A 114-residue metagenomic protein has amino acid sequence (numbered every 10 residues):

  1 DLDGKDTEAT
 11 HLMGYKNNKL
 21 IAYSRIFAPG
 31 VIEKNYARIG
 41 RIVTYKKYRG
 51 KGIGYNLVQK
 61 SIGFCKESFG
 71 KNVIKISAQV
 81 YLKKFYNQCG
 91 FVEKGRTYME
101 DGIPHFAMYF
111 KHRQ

Functional and structural regions predicted by a protein language model:
L2-T7: Short loop/turn motifs at secondary-structure junctions and domain boundaries
H11-M13, T97: Residue-level detector of beta-strand face positions
M13, K19-P29, R38-V43: Conserved beta-strand in the GNAT
P29-I39, R49, S68-N72, G102-H105: A conserved beta-turn-beta hairpin within the catalytic core of GNAT-like acetyltransferases that forms part
T44, G50-G63: Conserved acetyl-CoA-binding loop-helix of GNAT-fold acetyltransferases
Y45, Q79: Residue-level recognition of the GNAT/N-acetyltransferase active site
V58, C65-A78: Conserved GNAT acetyl-CoA-binding A-motif
K75-S77, N87, V92-A107: Conserved catalytic-core motifs of GNAT/GCN5-like acyltransferases
